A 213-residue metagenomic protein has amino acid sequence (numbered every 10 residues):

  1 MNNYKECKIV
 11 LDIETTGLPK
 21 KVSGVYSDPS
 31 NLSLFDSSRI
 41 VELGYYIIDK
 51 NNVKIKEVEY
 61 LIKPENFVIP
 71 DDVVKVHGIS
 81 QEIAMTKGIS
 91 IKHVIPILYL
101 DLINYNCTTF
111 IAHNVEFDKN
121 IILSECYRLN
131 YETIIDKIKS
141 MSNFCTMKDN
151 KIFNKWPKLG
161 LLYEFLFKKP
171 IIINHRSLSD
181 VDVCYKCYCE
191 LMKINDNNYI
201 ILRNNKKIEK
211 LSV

Functional and structural regions predicted by a protein language model:
N2-C7, K21, D36-L43, I47-Q81 (+1 more regions): Metal-dependent phosphoesterase core characteristic of DEDDh/y 3'-5' exonuclease domains
E6-T16, S27, C145: Two-metal-ion RNase H-like nuclease active-site motif
I13-V22, N31: Short acidic, Gly/Ser-rich segments with clustered Asp/Glu that frequently serve as metal-coordination loops in enzyme
Y26-F35: Surface-exposed strand-loop-strand hairpins of Gram-negative outer-membrane beta-barrel proteins
M85-Y105: Catalytic-core regions of hydrolytic enzymes
